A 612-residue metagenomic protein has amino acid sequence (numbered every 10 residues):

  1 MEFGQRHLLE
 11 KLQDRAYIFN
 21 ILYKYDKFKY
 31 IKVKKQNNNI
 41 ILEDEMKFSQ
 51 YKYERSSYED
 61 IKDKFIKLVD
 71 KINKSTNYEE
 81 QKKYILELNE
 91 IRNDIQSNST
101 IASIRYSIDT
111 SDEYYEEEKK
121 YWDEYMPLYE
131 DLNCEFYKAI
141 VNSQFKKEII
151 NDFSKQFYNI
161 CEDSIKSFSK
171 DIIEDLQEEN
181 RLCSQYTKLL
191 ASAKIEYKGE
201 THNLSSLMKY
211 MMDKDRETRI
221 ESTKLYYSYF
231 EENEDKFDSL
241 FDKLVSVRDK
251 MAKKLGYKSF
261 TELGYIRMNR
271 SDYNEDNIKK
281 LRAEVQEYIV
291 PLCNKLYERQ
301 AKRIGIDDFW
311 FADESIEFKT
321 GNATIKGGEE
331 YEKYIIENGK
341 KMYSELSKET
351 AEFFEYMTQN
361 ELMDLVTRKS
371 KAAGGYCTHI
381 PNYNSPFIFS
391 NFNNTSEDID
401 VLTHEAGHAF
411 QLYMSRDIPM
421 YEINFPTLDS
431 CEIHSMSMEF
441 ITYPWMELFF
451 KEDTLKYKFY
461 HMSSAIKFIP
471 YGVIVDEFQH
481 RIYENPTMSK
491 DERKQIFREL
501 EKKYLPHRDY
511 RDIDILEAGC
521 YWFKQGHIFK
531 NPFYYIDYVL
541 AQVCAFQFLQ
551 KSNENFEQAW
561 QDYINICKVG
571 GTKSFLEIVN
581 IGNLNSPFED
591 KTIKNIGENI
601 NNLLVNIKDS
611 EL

Functional and structural regions predicted by a protein language model:
M1-I41: N-terminal amphipathic/basic-hydrophobic helices that include classical n-h-c signal peptides and signal-anchor
F28-K326, D609-L612: A well-structured
K67-S75, I104, I108, F157-S164 (+9 more regions): Conserved catalytic-core motifs characterized by acidic clusters
Q156-I160, A312, L402, F410 (+5 more regions): C-terminal, non-catalytic "cap/extension" segments appended to globular domains
F241-A252, Y257-K258, L296-Q300, G407-D417 (+1 more regions): Long, well-ordered alpha-helical segments
Q286-Y288, S415, P426-D453, M462 (+2 more regions): Post-HExxH zinc-binding segment in Zn-dependent metallohydrolases
R303, N322-N382, T395-S396: Auxiliary, metal-adjacent structural segments of Zn-dependent hydrolase domains
N393-Y413, S435, A541: Active-site recognition of the HExxH zinc-binding catalytic motif
